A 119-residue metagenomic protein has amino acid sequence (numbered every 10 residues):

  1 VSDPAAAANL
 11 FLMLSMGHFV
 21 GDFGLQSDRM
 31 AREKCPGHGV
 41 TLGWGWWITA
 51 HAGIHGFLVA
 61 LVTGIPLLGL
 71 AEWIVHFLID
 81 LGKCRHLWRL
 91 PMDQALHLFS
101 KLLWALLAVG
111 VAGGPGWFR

Functional and structural regions predicted by a protein language model:
V1-L10, G56-L68, A105-R119: Helix-coil boundary and interhelical linker segments in multi-pass alpha-helical membrane proteins
L14-H55, W73, F77-A108, G113: Interhelical loop and helix-boundary elements at the membrane-water interface of polytopic inner-membrane proteins
